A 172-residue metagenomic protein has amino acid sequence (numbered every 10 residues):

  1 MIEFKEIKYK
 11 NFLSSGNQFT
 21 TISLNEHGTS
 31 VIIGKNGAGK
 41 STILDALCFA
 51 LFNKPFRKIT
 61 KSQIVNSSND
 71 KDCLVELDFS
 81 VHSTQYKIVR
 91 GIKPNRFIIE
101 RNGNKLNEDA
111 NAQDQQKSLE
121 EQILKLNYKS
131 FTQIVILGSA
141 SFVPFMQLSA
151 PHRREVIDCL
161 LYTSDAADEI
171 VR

Functional and structural regions predicted by a protein language model:
M1-L106: Extreme N-terminal "head/tail" segments of very large remodeling/mechanoenzyme assemblies
E3, H152-E155, R172: Long, charged/polar-rich coiled-coil alpha-helical scaffolds that serve as structural arms in large macromolecular
G28-S30, N102-K105, L137-F145, D158-L160: Short hinge/gating elements
S41-L44, D72, Q113-K117, Y128 (+2 more regions): Amphipathic alpha-helical transducer elements in NTP-driven molecular machines
S68-D70, V81, L126-S130, S149: Conserved catalytic network of the ASCE P-loop NTPase/AAA+ motor domain
K87-Q133, R154: Glycine-rich phosphate-binding loops of NTPases
A150, C159-Y162: Short, exposed interaction patches on small structured surface elements
D165-R172: Single conserved hydrophobic/aromatic residue that forms the stacking wall/gate of nucleotide- or nucleobase-binding
